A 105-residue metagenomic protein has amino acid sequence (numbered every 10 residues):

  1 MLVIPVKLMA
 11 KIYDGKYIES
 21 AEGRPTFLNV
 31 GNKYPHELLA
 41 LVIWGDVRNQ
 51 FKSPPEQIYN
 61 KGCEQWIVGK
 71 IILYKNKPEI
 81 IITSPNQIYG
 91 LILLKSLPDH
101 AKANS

Functional and structural regions predicted by a protein language model:
M1-S105: OB-fold single-stranded nucleic acid-binding module
